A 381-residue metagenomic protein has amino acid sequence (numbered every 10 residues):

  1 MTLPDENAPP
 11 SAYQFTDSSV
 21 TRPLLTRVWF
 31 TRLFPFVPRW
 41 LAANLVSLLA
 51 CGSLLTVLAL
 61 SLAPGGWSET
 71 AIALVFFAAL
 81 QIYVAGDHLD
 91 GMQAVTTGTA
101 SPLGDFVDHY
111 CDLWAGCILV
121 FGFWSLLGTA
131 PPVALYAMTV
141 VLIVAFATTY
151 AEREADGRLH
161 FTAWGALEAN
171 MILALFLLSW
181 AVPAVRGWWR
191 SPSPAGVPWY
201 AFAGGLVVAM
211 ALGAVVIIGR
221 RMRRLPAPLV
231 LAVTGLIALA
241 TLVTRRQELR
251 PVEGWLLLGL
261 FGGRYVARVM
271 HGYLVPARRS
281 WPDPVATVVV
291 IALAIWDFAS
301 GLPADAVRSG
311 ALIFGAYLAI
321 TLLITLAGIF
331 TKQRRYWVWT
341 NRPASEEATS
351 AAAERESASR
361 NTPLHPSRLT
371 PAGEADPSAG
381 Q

Functional and structural regions predicted by a protein language model:
M1-H88, A209-R220, L225, T287-A292 (+5 more regions): Topogenic membrane-insertion module of multi-pass membrane proteins
S47-L103, L119-F123, P132-A145, P198-L206 (+1 more regions): Membrane-embedded alpha-helical segments that form the functional core of polytopic membrane enzymes, especially those
L55, V107-V120, W164-S179, P228-A240 (+2 more regions): Small-residue-rich segments of transmembrane alpha-helices in multi-pass membrane proteins, especially helix faces
Q81-A85, T139-A155, L206-I218, L258-G272 (+1 more regions): Transmembrane alpha-helical segments that form the membrane-embedded catalytic/substrate-channel core of multi-pass
G122, A174-W188, L239-Q247, V290-V307: Hydrophobic alpha-helical transmembrane segments in multi-pass integral membrane proteins
L127-M210: Eukaryotic endomembrane system proteins
D156-E168, M222-P228, E253, V269-V289: Membrane-helix boundary/juxtamembrane motif in polytopic membrane proteins
P192-G196, D297-L318: Extracellular/periplasmic helix-loop-helix junctions in multi-pass membrane proteins
